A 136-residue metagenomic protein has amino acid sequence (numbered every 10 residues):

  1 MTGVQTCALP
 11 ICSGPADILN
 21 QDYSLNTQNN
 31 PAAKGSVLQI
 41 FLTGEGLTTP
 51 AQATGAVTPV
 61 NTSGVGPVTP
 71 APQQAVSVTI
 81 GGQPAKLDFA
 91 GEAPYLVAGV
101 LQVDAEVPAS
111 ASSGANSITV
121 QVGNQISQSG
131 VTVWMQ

Functional and structural regions predicted by a protein language model:
M1-V4: Short, exposed "boundary/linker" segments that immediately precede the start of a downstream structural module
T6-Q136: A sequence-level detector for low-complexity, Ser/Thr- and acidic-rich stretches
